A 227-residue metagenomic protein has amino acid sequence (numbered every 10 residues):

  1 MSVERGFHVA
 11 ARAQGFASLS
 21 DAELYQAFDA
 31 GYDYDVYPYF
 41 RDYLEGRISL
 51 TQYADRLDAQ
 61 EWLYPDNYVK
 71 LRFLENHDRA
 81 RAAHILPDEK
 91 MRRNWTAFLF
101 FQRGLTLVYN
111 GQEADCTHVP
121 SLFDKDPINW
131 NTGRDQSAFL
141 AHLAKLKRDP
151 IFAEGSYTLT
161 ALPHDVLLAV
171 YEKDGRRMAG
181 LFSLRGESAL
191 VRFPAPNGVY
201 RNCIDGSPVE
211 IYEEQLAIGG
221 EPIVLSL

Functional and structural regions predicted by a protein language model:
M1-D66, K70, D88-E89, F98 (+4 more regions): Active-site-proximal helices and loops of the catalytic beta/alpha 8
S2-G6, N76-A80, E113-T117, D165 (+1 more regions): Short, solvent-exposed loop/turn segments at secondary-structure junctions
L71-F73, F100-F101, T106-N110, G180: Structural recognition of the beta-strand scaffold that forms the well-ordered cores of secreted hydrolase catalytic
H77, L99, G111-E113, L143 (+2 more regions): Conserved, mostly hydrophobic/aromatic
F152-R176: Surface beta-strand/loop "capping" patches
R176-L184: Short, well-ordered beta-strand segments enriched in hydrophobic/aromatic residues
P194-S207: Solvent-exposed beta-hairpin/edge-strand motifs
E210-L227: C-terminal beta-strand-rich structural cap/linker in extracellular carbohydrate-active enzymes
